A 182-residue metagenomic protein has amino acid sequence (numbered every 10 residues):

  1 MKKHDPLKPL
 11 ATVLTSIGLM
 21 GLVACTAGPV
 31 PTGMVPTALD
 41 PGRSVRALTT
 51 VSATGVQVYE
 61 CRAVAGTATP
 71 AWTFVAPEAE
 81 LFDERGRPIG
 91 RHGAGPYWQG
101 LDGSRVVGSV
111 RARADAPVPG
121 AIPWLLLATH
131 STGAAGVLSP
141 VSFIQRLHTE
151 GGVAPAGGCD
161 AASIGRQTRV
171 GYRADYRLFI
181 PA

Functional and structural regions predicted by a protein language model:
K2-L14: Bacterial N-terminal signal peptides that target proteins for export
G21-A24: C-terminal motif of bacterial Sec signal peptides marking the signal peptidase cleavage site
T26-G28: Bacterial signal peptide processing site
V30-V58, A65-A182: Primary mode marks residue(s) on the alpha4-beta5-alpha5 output face of response regulator receiver
